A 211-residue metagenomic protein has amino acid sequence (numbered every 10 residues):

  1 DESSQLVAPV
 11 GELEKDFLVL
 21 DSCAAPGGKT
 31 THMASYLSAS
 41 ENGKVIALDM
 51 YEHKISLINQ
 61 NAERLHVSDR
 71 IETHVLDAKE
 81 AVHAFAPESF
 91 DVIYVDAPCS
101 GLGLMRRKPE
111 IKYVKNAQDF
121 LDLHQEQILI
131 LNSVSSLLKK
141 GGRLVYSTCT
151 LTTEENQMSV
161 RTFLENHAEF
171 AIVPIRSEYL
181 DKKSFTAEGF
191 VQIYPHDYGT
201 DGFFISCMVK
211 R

Functional and structural regions predicted by a protein language model:
D1-R211: S-adenosylmethionine
